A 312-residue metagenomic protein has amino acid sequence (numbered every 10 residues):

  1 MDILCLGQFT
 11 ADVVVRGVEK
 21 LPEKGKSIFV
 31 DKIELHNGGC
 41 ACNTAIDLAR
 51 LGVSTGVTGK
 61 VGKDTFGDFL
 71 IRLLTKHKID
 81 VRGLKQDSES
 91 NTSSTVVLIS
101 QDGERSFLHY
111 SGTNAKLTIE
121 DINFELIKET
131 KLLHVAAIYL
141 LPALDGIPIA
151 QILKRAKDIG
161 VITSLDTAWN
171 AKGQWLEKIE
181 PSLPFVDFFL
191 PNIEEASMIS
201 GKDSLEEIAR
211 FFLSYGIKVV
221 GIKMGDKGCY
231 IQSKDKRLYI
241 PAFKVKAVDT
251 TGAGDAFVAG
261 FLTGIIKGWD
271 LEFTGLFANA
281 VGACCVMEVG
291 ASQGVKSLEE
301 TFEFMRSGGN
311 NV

Functional and structural regions predicted by a protein language model:
M1-K60, T65-K76, V248, V312: Glycine-rich phosphate/adenosyl-contacting loop at the front of the ribokinase-like
I3, F29, R155, L205-V312: Conserved phosphate-binding/catalytic region of the ribokinase-like
T55, V81, T163-S164: Hydrophobic beta-strand scaffold residues
L73-S90: A glycine-rich helix N-cap at a beta->alpha junction
Q86, V97-A143: Conserved phosphate-binding/catalytic loop of the ribokinase/pfkB sugar-kinase fold
I122, L140, A196-S197, T301: A generic structural signal for short hydrophobic patches within well-formed alpha-helices
L153, K157-I162, W169-Y239: Conserved phosphate/ATP/ADP-binding segment of small-molecule kinases
